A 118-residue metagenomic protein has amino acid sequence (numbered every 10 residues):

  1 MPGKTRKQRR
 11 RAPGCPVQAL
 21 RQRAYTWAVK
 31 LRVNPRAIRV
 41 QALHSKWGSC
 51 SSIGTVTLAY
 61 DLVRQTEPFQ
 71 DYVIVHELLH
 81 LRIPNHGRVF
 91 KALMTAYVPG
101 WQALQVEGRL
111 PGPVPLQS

Functional and structural regions predicted by a protein language model:
M1-Y72, L81-S118: Active-site-proximal or metal-binding-adjacent scaffold patches in catalytic folds
E77: Walker B catalytic acidic pair
